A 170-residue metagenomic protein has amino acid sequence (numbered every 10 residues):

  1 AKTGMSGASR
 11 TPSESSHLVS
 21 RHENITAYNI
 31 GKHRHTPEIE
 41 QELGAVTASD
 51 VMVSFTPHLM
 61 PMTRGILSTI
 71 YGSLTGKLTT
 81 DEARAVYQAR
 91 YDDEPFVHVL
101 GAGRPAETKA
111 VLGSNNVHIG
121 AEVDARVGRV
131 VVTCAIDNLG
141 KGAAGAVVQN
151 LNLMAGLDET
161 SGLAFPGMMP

Functional and structural regions predicted by a protein language model:
A1-T3: Conserved beta-loop-beta element that borders a ligand/cofactor-binding pocket
M5-V132: C-terminal substrate-binding/catalytic lobe of Rossmann-fold NAD(P)-dependent oxidoreductases
N116-P170: NAD(P)-dependent Rossmann-like dehydrogenase/reductase catalytic/cofactor-binding core
